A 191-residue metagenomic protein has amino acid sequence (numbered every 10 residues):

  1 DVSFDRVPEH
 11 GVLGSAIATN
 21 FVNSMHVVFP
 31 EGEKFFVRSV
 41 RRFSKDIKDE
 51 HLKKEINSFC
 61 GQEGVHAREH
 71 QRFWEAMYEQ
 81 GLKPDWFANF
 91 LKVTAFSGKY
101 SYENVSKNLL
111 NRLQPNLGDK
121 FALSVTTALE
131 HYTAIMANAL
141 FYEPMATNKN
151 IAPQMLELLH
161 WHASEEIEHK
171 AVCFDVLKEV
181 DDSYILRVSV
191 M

Functional and structural regions predicted by a protein language model:
D1-M191: Non-heme di-metal
